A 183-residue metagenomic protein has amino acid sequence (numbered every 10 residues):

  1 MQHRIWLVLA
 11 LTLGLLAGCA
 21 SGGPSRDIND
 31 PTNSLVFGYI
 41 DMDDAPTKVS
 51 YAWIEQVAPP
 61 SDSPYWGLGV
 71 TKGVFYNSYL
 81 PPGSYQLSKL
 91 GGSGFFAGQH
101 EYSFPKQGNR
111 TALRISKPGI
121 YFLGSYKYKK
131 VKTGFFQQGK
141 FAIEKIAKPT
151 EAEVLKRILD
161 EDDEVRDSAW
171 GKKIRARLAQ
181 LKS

Functional and structural regions predicted by a protein language model:
M1-L7: Bacterial N-terminal signal peptides that target proteins for export
L7-V8, D27, Y76, Y102: Residues embedded in well-ordered secondary-structure elements
V8-A17: Bacterial N-terminal signal peptides
C19-P60, G91-S183: Primarily secretory-pathway and cell-envelope proteins
P31, V70-T71, L80-P82, I115-S116: Surface-exposed coil/turn segments at beta-strand junctions on protein surfaces, enriched
D62-K72: Short, acidic Ser/Thr/Gly-rich low-complexity loop/linker segments typical of extracellular and cell-surface proteins
V70-G73, K106-G108: Short, solvent-exposed coil/turn segments
K72-Q86, L90-F95: Short Pro-Gly-centered beta-turn/loop motif in secreted/extracellular proteins
